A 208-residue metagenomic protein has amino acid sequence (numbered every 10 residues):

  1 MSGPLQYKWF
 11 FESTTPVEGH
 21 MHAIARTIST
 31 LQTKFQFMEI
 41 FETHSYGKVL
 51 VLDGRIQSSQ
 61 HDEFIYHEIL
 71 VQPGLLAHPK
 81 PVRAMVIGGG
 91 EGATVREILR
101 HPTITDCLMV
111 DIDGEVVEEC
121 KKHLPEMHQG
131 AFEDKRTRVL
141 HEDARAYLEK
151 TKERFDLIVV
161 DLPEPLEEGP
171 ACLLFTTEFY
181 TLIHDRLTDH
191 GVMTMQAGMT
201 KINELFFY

Functional and structural regions predicted by a protein language model:
M1-V49: N-terminal auxiliary segments of SAM/dcSAM-dependent transferases
S2-F10, T33, S58-F206: The AdoMet/dcAdoMet-binding core of the Class I SAM-like
